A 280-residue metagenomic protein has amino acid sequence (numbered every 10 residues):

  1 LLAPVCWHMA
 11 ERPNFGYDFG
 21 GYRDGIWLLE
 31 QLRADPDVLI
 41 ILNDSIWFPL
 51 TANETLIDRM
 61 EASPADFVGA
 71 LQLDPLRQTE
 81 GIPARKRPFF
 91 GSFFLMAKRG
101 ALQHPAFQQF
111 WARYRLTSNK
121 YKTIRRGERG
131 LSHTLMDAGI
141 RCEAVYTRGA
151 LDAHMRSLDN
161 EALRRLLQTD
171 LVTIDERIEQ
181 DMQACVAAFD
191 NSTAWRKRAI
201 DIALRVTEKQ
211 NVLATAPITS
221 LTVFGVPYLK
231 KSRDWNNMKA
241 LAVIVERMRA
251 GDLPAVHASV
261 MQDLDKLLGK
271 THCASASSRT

Functional and structural regions predicted by a protein language model:
L1-T280: ER/Golgi luminal nucleotide-sugar-dependent glycosyltransferases, focusing on the catalytic module
